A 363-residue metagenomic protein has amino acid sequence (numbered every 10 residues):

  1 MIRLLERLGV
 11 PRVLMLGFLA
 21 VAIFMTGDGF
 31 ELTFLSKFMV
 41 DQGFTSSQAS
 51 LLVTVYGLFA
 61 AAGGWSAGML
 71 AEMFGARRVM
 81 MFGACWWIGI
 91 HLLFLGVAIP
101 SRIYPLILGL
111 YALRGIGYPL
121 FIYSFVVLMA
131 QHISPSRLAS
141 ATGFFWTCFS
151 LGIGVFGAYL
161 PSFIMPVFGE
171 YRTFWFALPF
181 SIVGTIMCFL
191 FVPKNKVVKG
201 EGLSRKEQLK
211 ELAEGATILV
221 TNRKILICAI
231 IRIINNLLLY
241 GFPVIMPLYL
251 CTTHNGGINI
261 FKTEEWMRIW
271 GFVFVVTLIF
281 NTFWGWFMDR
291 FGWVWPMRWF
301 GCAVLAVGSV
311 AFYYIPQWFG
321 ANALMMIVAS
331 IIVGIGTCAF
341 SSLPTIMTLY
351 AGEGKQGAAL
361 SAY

Functional and structural regions predicted by a protein language model:
M1-P11, N195-A229: Juxtamembrane intracellular "pre-TM" segments in multi-pass secondary transporters
E31-S36, K224-W270: Extracytoplasmic gate region of multi-pass secondary transporters
G57-W65, G154-V155, F274-T282, C338: Residue-level signature of mid-helix packing/kink "hotspots" within the transmembrane helices of 12-pass Major
G64-G75, F280-W293: Helix-to-loop junctions at the C-terminal end of transmembrane segments in multipass secondary transporters
M73-A84, D289-A303: Cytoplasmic membrane-interface "Motif A"-like loop-to-helix N-cap segments of 12-TM Major Facilitator Superfamily
C85-S101, A303-F319: C-terminal ends and interior cores of transmembrane alpha-helices in multi-pass membrane transporters/permeases
L110-C148: Cytoplasmic helix-loop-helix junction between adjacent transmembrane helices in 12-TM secondary transporters
L120-I133, C338-G352: Intracellular juxtamembrane helix-capping segments at the cytosolic ends of symmetry-related transmembrane helices
